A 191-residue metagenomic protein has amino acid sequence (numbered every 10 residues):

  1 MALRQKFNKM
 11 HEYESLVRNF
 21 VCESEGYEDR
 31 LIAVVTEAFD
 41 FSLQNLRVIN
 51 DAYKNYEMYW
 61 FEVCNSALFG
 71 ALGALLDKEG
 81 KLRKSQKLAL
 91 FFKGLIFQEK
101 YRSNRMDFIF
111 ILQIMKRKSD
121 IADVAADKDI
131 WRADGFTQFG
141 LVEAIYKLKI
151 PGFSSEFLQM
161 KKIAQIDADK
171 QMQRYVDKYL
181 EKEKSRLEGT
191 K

Functional and structural regions predicted by a protein language model:
A2-E25, D29-F41, M58-R83, S103-R117 (+2 more regions): Structural detector for internal amphipathic alpha-helices that build alpha-solenoid repeat scaffolds
R4-N8, R18-V21, T36-L43, R47-Y59 (+3 more regions): HEAT/HEAT-like alpha-solenoid repeats
E28, L46, K84-A89, I121-A122 (+1 more regions): Core helices of alpha-solenoid repeat scaffolds
I96, I150-F153: Short, aromatic- and cysteine-enriched interfacial helices/patches that mediate contacts at lipid membranes
E188-K191: Short acidic DE-rich linear segments
